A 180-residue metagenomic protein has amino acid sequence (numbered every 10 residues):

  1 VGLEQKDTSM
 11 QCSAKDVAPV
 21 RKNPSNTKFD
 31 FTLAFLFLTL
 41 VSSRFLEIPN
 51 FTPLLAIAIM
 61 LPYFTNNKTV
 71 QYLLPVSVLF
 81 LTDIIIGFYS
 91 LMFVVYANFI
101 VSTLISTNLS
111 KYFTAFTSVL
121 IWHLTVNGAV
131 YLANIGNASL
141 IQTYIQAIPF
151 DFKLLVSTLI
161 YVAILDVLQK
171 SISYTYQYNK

Functional and structural regions predicted by a protein language model:
Q11-N26, S173-K180: Membrane-interfacial, low-structure loops and terminal tails that flank and connect transmembrane helices in multi-pass
C12, N23-F64, V70: Hydrophobic transmembrane alpha-helices
P24-N26, T65-V70, I105-T114, Y174-Y176: Membrane-interface helix-boundary motifs at transmembrane edges
D30-A34, Y72-L73, F93, Y112-T117 (+1 more regions): Hydrophobic alpha-helical transmembrane segments
L36-F37, Q71-T82, T114-H123: Central hydrophobic cores of alpha-helical transmembrane segments in multi-pass integral membrane proteins
V41-T52, V76-T107: Interfacial aromatic-anchored transmembrane helix boundaries in multi-pass membrane proteins
A58-T65, F99-S110, L165-K170: Hydrophobic transmembrane alpha-helices
N108-K180: Membrane-embedded alpha-helical hairpins and interfacial helices in multi-pass inner-membrane proteins
